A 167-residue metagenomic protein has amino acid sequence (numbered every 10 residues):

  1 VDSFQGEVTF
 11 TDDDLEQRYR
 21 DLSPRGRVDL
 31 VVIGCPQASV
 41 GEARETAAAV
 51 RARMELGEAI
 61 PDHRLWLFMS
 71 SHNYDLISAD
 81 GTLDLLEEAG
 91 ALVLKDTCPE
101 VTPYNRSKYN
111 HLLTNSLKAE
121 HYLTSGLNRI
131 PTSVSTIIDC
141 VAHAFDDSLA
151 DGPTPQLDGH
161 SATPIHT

Functional and structural regions predicted by a protein language model:
V1, V31-I33, L65-F68, V93-D96 (+1 more regions): Generic structural hydrophobic/aromatic packing signal, biased to beta-strands
V1-R64, I137-T167: Intrinsically disordered, low-complexity segments enriched in small residues
D2-S3, A43-E45, I77-G81, N105-S107 (+1 more regions): Short acidic, glycine/serine/threonine-rich loops at helix termini
T11, S39, M69-N73, S116 (+1 more regions): Alpha-helix initiation/capping motif
S23-G26, Y104-K108: Flexible, charged surface loops at secondary-structure boundaries
A38-S39, E55-S107: Extended C-terminal subregions enriched in glycine
V50-R53, D84-E88, L112-T114, I130-V134: Short, low-complexity, polar/charged sequence segments that are solvent-exposed and flexible
P99-E100, S107-T167: Peripheral docking tails and interdomain loops at the edges of cofactor- or intermediate-handling domains
